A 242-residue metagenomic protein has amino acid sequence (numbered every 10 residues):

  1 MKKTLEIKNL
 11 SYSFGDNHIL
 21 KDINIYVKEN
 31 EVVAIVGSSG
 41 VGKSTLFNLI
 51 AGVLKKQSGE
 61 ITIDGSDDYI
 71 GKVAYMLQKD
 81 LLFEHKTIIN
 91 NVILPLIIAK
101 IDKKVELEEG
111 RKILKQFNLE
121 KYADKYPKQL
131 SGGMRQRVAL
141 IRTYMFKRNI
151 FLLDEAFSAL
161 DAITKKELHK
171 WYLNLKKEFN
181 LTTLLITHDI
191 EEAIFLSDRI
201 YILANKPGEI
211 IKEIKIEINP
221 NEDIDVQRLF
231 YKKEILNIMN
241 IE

Functional and structural regions predicted by a protein language model:
V36-S38: The feature captures the beta-strand-to-loop junction immediately N-terminal to the Walker
A51: Helix-to-loop junction immediately C-terminal to a conserved catalytic motif
G59-G71, E109: Conserved ABC transporter NBD signature motif
I89-I97, L107, K215: Short helical segment in ABC ATPase nucleotide-binding domains corresponding to the A-loop/adjacent helical element
I97, K104-Y122: Conserved ABC ATPase "signature" region
Y126-L130, M134: Conserved ABC ATPase signature
M145-N149: A short, proline-enriched helix->beta-strand linker immediately N-terminal to the Walker B motif in ABC-type P-loop
